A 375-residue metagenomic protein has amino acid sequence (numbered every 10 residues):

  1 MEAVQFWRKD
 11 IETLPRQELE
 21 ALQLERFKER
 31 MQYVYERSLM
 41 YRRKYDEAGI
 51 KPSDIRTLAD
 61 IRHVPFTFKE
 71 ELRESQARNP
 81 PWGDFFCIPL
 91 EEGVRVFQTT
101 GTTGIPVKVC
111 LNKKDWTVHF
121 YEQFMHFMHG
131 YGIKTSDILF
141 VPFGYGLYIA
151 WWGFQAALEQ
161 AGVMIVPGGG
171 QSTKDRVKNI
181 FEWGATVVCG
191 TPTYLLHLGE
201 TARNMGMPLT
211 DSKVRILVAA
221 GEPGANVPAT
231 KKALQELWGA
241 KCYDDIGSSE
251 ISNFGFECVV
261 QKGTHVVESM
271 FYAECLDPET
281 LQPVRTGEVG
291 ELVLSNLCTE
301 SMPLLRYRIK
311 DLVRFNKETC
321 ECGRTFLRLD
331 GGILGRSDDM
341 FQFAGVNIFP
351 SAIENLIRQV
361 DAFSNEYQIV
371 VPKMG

Functional and structural regions predicted by a protein language model:
M1-Q98, G104-V118, E122, F127-G130: Nucleotide 5′-phosphate-binding alpha/beta core
M1-Y35, L39, A161-G375: Active-site glycine/GP-rich loop and adjacent strand/helix microenvironment that borders small-molecule binding pockets
G93, G144-L147, T193: Short glycine-enriched loops at secondary-structure junctions
G104-V118, Q155-M164, E182-T193: Acidic/glycine-enriched edge-of-secondary-structure segments
P106, S136, D338-M340: Short, solvent-exposed beta-strand edge segments and adjacent coil->beta transition regions
F120-I138, S172-A185: Conserved ATP-dependent adenylate/AMP-binding module captured primarily in the ANL superfamily
F127-A157, A161: Conserved AMP-binding loop of ANL adenylate-forming enzymes
